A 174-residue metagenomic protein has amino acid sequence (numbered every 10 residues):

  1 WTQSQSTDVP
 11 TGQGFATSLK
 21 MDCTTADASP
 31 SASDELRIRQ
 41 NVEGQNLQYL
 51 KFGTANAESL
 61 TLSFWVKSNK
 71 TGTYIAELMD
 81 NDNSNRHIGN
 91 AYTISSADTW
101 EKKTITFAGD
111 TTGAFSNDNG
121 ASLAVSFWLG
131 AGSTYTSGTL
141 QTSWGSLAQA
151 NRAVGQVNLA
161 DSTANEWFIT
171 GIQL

Functional and structural regions predicted by a protein language model:
W1-L174: Extracellular and organelle-lumenal recognition/adhesion modules and their flexible linkers in secreted
